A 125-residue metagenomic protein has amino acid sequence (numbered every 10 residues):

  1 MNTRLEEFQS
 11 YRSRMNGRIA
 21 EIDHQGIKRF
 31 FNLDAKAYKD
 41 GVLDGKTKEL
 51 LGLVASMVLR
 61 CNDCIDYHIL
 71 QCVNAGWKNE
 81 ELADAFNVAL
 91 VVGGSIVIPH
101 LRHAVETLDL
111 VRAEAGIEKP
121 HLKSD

Functional and structural regions predicted by a protein language model:
M1-E49, H100-D125: Acidic, glycine/proline-rich low-complexity segments that act as flexible tails and inter-domain linkers
F30, D34, L50-M57, A85-V92: Short alpha-helical scaffolding segments that buttress acidic/His motifs in well-ordered protein cores
K36-D40, L70, N74, V91: General structural signal for alpha-helix termini and helix-helix connectors
M57-N87: Mid-chain, well-packed structural core segment of small domains
A83-L108: C-terminal structural segments of small proteins and small subunits
